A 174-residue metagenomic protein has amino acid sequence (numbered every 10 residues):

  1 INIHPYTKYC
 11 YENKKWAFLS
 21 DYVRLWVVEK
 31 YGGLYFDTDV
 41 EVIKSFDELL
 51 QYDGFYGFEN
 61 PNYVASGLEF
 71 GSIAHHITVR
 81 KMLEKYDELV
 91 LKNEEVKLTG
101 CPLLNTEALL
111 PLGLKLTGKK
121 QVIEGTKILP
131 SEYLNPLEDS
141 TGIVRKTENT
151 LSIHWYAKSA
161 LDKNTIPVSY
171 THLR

Functional and structural regions predicted by a protein language model:
I1, V40-I43, P61-Y63, H75-I77 (+2 more regions): Short, solvent-exposed loop/turn segments at secondary-structure junctions
I1-D21: Active-site-proximal specificity loops/subdomain of glycosyltransferases
W16-A65, S72-A74: GT-A fold catalytic core of metal-dependent nucleotide-sugar glycosyltransferases, centered on the diacidic
Y52-P102: Conserved catalytic core of nucleotide-sugar-dependent glycosyltransferases
I77-R80, P111-K120, A160-N164: Substrate-binding/catalytic groove segments of enzymes that remodel or degrade extracellular structural polymers
Y86-I153: Catalytic core and acceptor-binding pocket of nucleotide-sugar-dependent glycosyltransferases
T171-H172: Conserved small/polar residues in nucleotide/adenosyl-binding loops
